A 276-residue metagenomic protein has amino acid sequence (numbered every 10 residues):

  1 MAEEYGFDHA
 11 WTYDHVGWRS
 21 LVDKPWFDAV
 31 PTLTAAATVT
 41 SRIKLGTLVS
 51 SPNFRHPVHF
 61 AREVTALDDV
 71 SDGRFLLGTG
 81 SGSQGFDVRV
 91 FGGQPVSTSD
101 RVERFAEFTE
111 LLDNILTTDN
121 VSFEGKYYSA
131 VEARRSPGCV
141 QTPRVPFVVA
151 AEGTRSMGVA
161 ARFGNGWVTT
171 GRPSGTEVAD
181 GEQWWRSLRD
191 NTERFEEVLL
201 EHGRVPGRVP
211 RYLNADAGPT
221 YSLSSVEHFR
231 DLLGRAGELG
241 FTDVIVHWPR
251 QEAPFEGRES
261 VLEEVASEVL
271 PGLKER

Functional and structural regions predicted by a protein language model:
M1-R276: Active-site-adjacent structural elements that line small-molecule/cofactor binding pockets in enzymes
